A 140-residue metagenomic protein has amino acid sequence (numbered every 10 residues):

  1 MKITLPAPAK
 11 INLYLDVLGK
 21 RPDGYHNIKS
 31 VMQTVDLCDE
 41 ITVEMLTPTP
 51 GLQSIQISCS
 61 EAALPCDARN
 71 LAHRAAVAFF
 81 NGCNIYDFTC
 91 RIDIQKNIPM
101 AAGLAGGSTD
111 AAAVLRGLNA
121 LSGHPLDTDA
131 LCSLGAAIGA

Functional and structural regions predicted by a protein language model:
M1-A102, A120, H124-D129, I138: ATP-binding N-lobe of GHMP and related small-molecule kinases
S108-S122: Short, small-residue alpha-helix embedded
C132: Extracytoplasmic/periplasmic copper-protein system
